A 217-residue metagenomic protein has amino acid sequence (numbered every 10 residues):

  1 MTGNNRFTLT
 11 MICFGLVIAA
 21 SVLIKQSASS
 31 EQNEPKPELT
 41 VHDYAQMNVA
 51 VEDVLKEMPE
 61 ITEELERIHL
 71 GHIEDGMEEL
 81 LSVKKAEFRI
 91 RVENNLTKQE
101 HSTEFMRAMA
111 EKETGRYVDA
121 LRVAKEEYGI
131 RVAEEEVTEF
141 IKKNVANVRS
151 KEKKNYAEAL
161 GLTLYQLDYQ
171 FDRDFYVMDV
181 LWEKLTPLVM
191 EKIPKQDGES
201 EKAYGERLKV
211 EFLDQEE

Functional and structural regions predicted by a protein language model:
M1-F7: Short, low-complexity patches enriched in S/T/P/G
T2, A20-H69, A157-E217: PPIase-associated folding chaperone regions across multiple families
L9-K25: Hydrophobic membrane-insertion alpha-helices, especially the h-region of bacterial N-terminal signal peptides
P37-L164, Y169: N-terminal targeting/tethering segments
